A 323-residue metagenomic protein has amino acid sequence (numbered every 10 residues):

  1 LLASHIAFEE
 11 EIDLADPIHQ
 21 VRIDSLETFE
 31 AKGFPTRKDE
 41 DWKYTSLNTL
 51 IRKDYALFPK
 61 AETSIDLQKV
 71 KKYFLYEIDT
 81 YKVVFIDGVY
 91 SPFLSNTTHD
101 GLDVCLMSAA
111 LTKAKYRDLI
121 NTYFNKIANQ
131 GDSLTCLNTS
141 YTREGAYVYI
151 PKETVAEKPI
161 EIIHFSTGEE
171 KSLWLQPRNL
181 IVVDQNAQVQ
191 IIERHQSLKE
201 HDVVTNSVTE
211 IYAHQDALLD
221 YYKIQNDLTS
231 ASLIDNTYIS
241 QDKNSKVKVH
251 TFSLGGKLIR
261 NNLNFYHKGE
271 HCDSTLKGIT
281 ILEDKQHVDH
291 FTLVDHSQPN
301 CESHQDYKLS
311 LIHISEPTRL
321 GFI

Functional and structural regions predicted by a protein language model:
L1-P177, V182-Q188, R194-H195: N-terminal leader/transition segments
D103, M107-S315, R319: Conserved beta-strand/loop scaffold segments within soluble protein domains that form the structured core and edges
